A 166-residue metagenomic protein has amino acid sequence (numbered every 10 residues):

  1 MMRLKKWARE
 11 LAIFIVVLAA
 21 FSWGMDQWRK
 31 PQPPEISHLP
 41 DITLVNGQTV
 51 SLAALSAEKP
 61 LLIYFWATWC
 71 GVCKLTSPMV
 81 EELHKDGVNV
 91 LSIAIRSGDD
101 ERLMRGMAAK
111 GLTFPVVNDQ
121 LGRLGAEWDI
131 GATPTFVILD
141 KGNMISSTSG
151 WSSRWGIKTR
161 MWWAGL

Functional and structural regions predicted by a protein language model:
M1-W7: Short, Lys/Arg-rich N-terminal segment immediately upstream of the first membrane anchor
A8-G24: Hydrophobic membrane-insertion alpha-helices, especially the h-region of bacterial N-terminal signal peptides
F21-A53: N-terminal "domain-start" segment that seeds a small globular fold
T43, P115-D119: Short acidic-hydrophobic, aromatic-tinged amphipathic segments that line or gate anion-handling sites
S51-K74: Short active-site neighborhood of thiol/selenol oxidoreductases, capturing the structured segment around
L62-I63, V90, F136: Hydrophobic beta-strand anchors of alpha/beta hydrolase catalytic cores
K74-K110, Q120-A126: Structural microenvironment flanking redox-active thiols in thiol-disulfide oxidoreductases
A108-L112, Q120-L166: Thiol/disulfide oxidoreductase modules built on the thioredoxin-like
